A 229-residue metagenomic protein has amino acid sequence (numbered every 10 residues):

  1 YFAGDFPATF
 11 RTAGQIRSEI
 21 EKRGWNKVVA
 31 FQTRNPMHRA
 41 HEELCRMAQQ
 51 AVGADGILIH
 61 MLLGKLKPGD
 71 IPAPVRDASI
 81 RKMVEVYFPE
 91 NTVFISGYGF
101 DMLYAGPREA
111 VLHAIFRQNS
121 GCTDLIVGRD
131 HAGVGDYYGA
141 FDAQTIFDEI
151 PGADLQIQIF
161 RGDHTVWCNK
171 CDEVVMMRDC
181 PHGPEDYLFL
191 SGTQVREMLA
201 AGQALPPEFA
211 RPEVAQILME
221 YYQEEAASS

Functional and structural regions predicted by a protein language model:
Y1-P36, H41-S229: Active-site cores that bind ATP or allylic diphosphates and position pyrophosphate for catalysis
